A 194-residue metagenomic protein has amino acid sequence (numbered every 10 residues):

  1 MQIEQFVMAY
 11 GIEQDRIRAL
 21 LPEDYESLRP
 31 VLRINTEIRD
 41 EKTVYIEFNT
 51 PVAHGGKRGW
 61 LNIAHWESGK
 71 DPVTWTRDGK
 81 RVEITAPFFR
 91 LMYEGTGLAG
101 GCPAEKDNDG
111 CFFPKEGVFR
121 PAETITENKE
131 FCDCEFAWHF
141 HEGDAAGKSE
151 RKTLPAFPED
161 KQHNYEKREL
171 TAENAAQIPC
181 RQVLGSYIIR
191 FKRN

Functional and structural regions predicted by a protein language model:
M1-R16, L20-T126: Structured soluble/peripheral alpha/beta segments that form catalytic or ligand/cofactor-binding pockets
V73-N194: Interaction-surface and assembly-scaffold signal
